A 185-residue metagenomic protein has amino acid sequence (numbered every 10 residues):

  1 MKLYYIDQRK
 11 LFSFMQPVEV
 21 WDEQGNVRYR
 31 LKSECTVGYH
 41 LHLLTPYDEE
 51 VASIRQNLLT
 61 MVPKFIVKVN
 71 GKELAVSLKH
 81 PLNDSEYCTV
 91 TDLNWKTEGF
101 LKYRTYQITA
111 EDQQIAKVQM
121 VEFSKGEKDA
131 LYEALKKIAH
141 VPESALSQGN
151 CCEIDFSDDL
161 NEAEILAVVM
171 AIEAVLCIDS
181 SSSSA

Functional and structural regions predicted by a protein language model:
M1-H40, P46-E49, V62, E73-A75 (+1 more regions): Low-complexity or membrane-interfacial segments used for flexible interactions
V51-M61, K68: A low-complexity, Ser/Thr/Gly/Pro-enriched, surface-exposed linker/loop concept that marks segments flanking
